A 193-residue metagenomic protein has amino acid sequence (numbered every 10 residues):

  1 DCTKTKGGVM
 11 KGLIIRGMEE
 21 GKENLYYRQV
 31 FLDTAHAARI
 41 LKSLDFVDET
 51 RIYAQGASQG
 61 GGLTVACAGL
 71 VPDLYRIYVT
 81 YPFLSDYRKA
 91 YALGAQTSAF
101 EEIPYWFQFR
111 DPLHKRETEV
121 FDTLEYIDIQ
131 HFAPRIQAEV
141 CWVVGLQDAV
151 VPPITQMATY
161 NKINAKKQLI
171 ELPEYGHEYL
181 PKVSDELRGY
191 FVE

Functional and structural regions predicted by a protein language model:
D1-L32: Cap/lid segment of the alpha/beta-hydrolase catalytic domain
E20, L32-E49: Conserved acidic catalytic loop of the alpha/beta-hydrolase fold
F46-S58: Alpha/beta-hydrolase fold nucleophile elbow
A66-L113, E171: Hydrolase active-site cap/lid region
R135-I136, W142-V144, D148: Short beta-strand/loop motif that positions the catalytic acidic residue of the alpha/beta-hydrolase fold
A138, P152-N161: Short alpha-helix in the alpha/beta-hydrolase fold that links the catalytic acid
L146-V151, H177-E178: Acidic catalytic loop of the alpha/beta-hydrolase fold
L169-R188: Histidine-bearing beta->alpha loop at or near hydrolase active sites
